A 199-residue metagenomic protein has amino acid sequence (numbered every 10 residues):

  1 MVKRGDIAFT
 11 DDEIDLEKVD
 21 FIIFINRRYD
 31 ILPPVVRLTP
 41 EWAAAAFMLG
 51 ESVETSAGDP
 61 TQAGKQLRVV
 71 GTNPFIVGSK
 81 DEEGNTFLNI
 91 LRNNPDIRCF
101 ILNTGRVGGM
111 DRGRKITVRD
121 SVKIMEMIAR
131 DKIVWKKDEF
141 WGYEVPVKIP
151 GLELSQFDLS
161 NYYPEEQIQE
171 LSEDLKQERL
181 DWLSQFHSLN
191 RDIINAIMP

Functional and structural regions predicted by a protein language model:
V2-P199: Conserved NTP phosphate-binding and transfer environment spanning the P-loop NTPase/kinase superfamily
